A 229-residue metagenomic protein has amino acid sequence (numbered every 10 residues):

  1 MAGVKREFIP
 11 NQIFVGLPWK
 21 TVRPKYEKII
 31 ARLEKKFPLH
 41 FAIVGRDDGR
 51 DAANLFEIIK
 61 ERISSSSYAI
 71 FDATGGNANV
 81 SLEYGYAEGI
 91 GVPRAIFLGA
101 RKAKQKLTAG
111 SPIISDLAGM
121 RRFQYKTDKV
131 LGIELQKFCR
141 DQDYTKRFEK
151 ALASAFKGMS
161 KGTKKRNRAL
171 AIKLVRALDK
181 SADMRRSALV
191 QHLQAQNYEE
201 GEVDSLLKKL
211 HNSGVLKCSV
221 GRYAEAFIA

Functional and structural regions predicted by a protein language model:
M1-A229: Conserved catalytic or regulatory cores that recognize and/or transform ribose-phosphate-containing ligands
